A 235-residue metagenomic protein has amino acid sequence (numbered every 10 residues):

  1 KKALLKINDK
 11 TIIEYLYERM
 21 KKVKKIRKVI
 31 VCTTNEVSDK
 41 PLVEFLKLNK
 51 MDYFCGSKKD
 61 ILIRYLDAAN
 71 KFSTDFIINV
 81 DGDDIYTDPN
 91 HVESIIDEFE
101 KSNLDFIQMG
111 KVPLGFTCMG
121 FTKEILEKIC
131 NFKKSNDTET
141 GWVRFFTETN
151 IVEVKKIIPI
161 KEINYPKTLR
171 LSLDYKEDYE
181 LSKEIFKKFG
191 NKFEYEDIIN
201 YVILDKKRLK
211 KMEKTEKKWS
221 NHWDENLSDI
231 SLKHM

Functional and structural regions predicted by a protein language model:
K1-T33: N-terminal glycine-rich phosphate-binding loop and ensuing alpha1 helix
T34, S57-K58, D81-D84: Short acidic donor-binding/metal-coordinating loop in glycosyltransferase active sites
F45-D60, N70: Conserved donor nucleotide-binding strand/loop of the catalytic core
D67, D88-P113: Conserved donor-nucleotide/metal-binding helix-loop-beta segment in metal-dependent transferases, i.e., the alpha-helix
T74, F116-C130, K176-E180: Conserved nucleotide-sugar donor-binding and metal-coordinating catalytic region shared by glycosyltransferases
I77-I78: Short aromatic/hydrophobic "clamp" motif used to bind/position activated sugar donors
S94-D105, T122-T138, F145-T149: Basic phosphate/pyrophosphate-binding loop/patch that engages nucleotide-derived ligands
R144-M235: Conserved alpha/beta core of the MobA/IspD/sugar-nucleotide pyrophosphorylase nucleotidyltransferase superfamily
